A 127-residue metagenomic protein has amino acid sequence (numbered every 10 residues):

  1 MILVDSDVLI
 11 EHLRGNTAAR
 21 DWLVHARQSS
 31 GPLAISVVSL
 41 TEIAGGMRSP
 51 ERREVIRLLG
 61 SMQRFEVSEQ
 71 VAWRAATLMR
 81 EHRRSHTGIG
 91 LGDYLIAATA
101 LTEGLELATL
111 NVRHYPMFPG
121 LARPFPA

Functional and structural regions predicted by a protein language model:
M1, A97, L101-A127: Acidic, PIN/NYN-like endoribonuclease modules and their adjacent C-terminal/linker elements
M1-I35, A44-G60, A127: Short, well-structured N-terminal submotif of metal-dependent ribonuclease cores
D5, I35-S36, I89-G90, N111-V112: Histidine- and aromatic-rich ligand-binding microenvironments
D5-S6, I43, A75, A100 (+1 more regions): Generic structural signal for small/hydrophobic residues in well-ordered secondary structure, especially within
V8-L9, S39, V71, L95-I96 (+1 more regions): Alpha-helix capping/helix-boundary segments
G15-N16, G46-M47, L78, F118-L121: Residue-level signal for well-ordered alpha-helical positions
D21, Q63-L110: Active-site neighborhoods of divalent-metal-dependent phosphate/nucleic-acid chemistry enzymes
S36-V38, V67-E69, L110, P124-A127: Conserved beta-strand termini and adjacent loop/short-helix elements that scaffold enzyme active sites in alpha/beta
